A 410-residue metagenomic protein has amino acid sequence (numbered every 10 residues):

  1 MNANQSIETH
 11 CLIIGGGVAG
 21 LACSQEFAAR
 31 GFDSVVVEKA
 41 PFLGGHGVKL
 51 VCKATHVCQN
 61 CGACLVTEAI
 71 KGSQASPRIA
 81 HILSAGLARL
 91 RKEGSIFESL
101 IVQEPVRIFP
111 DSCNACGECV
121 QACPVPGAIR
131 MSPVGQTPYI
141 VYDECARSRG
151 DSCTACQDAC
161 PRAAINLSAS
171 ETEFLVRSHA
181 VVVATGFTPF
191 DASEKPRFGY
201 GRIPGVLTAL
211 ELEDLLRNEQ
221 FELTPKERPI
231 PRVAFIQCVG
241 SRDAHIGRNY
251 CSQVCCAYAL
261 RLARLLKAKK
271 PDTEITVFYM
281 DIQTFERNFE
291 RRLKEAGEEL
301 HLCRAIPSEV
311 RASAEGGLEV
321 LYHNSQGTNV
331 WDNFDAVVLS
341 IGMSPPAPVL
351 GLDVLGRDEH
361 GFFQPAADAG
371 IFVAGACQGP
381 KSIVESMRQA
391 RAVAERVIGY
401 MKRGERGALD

Functional and structural regions predicted by a protein language model:
M1-D410: Residues forming the flavin
